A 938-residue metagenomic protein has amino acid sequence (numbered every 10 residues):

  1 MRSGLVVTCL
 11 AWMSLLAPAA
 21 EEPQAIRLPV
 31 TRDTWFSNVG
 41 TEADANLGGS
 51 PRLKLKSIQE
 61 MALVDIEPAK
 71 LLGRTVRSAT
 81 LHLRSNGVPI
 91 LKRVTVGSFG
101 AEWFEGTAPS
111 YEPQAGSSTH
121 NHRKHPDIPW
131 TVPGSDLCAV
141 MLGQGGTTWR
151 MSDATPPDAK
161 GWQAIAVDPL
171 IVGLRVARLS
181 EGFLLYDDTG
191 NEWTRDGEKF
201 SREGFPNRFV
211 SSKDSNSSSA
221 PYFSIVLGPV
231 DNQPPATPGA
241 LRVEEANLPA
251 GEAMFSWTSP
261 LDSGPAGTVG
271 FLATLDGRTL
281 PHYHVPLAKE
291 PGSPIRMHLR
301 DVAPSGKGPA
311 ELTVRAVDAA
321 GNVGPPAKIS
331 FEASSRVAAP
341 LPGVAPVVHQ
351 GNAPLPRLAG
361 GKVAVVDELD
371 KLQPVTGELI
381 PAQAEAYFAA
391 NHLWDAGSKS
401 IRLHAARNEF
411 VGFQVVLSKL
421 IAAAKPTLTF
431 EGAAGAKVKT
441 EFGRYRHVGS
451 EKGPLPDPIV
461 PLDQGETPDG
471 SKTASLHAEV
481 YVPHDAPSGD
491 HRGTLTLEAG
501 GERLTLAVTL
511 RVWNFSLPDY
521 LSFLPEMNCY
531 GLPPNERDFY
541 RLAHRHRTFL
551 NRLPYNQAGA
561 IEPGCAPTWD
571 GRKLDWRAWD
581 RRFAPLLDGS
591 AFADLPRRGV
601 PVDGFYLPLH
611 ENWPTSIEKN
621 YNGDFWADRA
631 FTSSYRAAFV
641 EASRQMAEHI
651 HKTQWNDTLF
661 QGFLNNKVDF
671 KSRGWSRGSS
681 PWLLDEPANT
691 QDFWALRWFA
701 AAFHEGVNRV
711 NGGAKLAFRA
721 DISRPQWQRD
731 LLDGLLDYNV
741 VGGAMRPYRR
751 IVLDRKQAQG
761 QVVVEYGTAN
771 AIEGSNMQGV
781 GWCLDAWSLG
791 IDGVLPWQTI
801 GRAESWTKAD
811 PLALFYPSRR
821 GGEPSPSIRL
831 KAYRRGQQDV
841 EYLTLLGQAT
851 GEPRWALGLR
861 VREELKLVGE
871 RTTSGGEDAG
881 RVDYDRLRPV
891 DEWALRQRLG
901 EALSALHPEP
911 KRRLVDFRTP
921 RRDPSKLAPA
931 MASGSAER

Functional and structural regions predicted by a protein language model:
F36-L91: A short beta-strand-loop element at or near the start of a globular domain
L47, H610-E618, G623-F631, Y635-L731 (+2 more regions): Catalytic domains of carbohydrate-active enzymes that cleave complex glycans
V88-V172, V337, Y520: Beta-strand-rich interaction/scaffold domains
V172-P235: Proprotein-processing/basic-patch segments
V230-A266, P326-R336: Pro/Thr/Ser/Gly-rich low-complexity, intrinsically disordered linker/stalk tracts
P260-T279: Solvent-exposed loop/turn segments flanking beta-strands in beta-repeat/beta-sandwich domains
P342-S398, R407-E479, A486: Surface-exposed binding patches on compact interaction domains or structured appendages
S418, Y481, R492-A499, L504-G712 (+2 more regions): Aromatic-lined carbohydrate-binding surfaces of glycoside hydrolases
